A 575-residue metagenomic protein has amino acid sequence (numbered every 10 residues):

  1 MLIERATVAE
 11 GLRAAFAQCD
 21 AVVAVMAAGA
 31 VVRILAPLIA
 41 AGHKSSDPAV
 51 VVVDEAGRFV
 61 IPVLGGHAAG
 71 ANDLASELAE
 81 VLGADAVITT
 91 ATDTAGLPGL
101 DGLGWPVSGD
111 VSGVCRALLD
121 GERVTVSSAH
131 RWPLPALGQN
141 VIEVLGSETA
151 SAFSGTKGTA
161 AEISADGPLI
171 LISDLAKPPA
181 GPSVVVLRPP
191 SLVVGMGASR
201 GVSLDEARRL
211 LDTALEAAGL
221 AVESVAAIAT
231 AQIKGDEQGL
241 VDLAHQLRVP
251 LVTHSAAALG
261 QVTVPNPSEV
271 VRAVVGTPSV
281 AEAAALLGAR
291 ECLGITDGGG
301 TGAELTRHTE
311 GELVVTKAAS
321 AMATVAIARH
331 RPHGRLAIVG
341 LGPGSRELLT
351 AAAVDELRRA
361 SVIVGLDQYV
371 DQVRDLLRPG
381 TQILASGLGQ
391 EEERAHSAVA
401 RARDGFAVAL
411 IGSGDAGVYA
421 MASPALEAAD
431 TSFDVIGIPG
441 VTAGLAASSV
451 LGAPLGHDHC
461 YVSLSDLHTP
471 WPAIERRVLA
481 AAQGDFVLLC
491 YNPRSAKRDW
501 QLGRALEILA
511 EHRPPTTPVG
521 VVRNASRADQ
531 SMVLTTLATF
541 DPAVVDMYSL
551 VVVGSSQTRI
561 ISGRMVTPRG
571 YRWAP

Functional and structural regions predicted by a protein language model:
L2-A36, V241-D242, L247-L286, R290 (+4 more regions): Class I S-adenosyl-L-methionine
G42-P98, A231-I233, L240-A281, V441-A446 (+1 more regions): Long, charge-dense
H67-A68, S76-L145, P470-P518: Conserved anion/nucleotide-ligand pocket segment
R116, H130-I163, D174-A176, N266-E269 (+4 more regions): A contiguous loop/helix-start segment that scaffolds small-molecule binding in enzyme catalytic cores
P168-A180, V186, A285, A289-P332 (+2 more regions): C-terminal edge-of-domain segments
V186, P190-A207, L211: Glycine- and Gly-Pro-enriched alpha-helical subdomains that act as flexible, kink-prone "lid/hinge" or packing modules
L211-V225, L348: Phosphate/pyrophosphate-binding loops at sites that engage ATP/ADP/AMP, CoA/4′-phosphopantetheine, polyphosphate
S345, V418-V487: Class I SAM-dependent methyltransferase SAM-binding "motif I" and its flanking Rossmann-like core
